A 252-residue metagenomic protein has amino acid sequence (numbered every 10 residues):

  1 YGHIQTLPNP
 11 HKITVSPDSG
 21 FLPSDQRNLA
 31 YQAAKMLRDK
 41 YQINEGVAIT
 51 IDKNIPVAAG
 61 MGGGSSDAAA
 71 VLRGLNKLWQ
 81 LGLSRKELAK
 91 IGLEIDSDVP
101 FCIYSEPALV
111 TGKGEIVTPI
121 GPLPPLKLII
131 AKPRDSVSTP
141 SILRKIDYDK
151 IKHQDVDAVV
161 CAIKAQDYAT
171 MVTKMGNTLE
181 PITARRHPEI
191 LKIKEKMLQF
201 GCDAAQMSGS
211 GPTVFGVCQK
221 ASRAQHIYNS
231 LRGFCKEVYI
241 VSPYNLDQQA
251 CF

Functional and structural regions predicted by a protein language model:
Y1-A59, K77, L81-K86, T111 (+2 more regions): ATP-binding N-lobe of GHMP and related small-molecule kinases
G2-I4, A30, G64, A131 (+3 more regions): Residue-level signal for inorganic ion chemistry
N9-P23, V71, L93, A165-M175: Short, basic/glycine-rich phosphate-binding loops at helix/coil junctions that contact nucleotide phosphates
E45-I51, F101, M207, I240: General beta-strand structural signal in soluble alpha/beta enzymes
T50-W79, S97, C202-C218: Glycine/serine-rich anion-binding loops at beta->alpha junctions that coordinate negatively charged ligand groups
L81-A204, V217-F252: ATP-dependent small-molecule kinase catalytic core of the GHMP/sugar-kinase superfamily and closely related
